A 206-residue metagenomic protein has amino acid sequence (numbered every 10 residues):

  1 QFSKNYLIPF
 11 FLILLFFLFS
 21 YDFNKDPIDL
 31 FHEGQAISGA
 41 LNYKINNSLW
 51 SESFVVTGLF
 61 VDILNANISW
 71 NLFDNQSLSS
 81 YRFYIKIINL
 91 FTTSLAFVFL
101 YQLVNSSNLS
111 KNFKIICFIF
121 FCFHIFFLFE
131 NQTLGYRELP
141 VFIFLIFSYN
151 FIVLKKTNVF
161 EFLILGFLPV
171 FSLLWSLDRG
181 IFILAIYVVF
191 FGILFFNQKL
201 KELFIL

Functional and structural regions predicted by a protein language model:
Q1, G58, I85-F91, N112-N150 (+1 more regions): Membrane-interface micro-motifs in multi-pass membrane enzymes
Q1-L18: Start-transfer (signal-anchor) and selected internal transmembrane alpha helices of multi-pass inner/ER membrane
F16-F54, F144, L177: Extracytoplasmic loop-helix module adjacent to an early transmembrane segment
Q35-L41, S51-F83: Short hydrophobic/aromatic helix or loop-helix immediately within or flanking a transmembrane segment in polytopic
K86-L109: Transmembrane-helix motifs of polytopic, lipid-linked glycan transferases
K111-F118, F147, I152-F171, K199-L206: Short hydrophobic alpha-helices at membrane interfaces in multi-pass membrane enzymes
F162-L177, I183-V188: Membrane-interface alpha helices of multi-pass inner-membrane proteins
F182-L206: Perimembrane helix-loop-helix junctions
